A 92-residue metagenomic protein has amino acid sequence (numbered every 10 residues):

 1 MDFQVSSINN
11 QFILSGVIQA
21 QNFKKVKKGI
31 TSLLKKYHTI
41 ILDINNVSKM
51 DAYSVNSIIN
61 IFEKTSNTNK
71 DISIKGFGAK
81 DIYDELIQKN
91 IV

Functional and structural regions predicted by a protein language model:
M1-V92: STAS-like cytosolic regulatory interaction modules
